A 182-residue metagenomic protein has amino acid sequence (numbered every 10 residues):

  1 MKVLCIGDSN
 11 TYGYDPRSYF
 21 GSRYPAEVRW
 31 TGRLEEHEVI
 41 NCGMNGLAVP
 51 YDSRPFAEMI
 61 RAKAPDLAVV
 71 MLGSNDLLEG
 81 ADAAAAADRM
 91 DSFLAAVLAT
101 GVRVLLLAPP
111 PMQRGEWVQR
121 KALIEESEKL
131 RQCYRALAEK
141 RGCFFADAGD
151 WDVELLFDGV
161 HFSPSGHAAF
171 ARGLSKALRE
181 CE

Functional and structural regions predicted by a protein language model:
M1-N45, F56-A64, A168: Serine-esterase "nucleophile elbow" of acetyl-processing enzymes
R33-L34, A48, D82, T100: General structural signal for secondary-structure boundaries
N45-Y51: N-terminal beta-loop-helix "entrance" segment that forms/cooperates in small-molecule cofactor or anionic ligand
R54-E182: Alpha-helical cap/lid subdomain in secreted, periplasmic, or secretory-pathway luminal O-acyl-processing enzymes
